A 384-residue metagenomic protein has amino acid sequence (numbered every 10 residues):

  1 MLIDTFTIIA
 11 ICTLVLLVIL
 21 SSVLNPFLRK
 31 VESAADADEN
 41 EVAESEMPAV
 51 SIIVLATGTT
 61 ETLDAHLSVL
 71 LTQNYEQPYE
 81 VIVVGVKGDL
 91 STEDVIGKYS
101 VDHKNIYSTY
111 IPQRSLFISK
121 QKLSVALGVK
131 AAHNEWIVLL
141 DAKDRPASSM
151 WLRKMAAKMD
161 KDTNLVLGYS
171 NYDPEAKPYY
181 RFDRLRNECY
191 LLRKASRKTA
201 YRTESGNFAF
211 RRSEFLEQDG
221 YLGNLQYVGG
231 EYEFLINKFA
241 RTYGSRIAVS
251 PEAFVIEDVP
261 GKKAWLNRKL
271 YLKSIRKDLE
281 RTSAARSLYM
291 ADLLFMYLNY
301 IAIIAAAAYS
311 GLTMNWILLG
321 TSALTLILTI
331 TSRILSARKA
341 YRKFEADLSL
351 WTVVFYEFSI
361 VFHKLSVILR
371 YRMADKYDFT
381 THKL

Functional and structural regions predicted by a protein language model:
M1-A43, A337: N-terminal membrane-anchoring/stem segments of glycan-assembly enzymes
P48-S51, E80: Cell-envelope/extracellular polymer assembly enzymes that use nucleotide-activated donors
S68-R114: Acidic donor-binding segment of Leloir-type glycosyltransferases
Y110, S115-K120, S124, M155-L222 (+3 more regions): Long helical/loop segments within the catalytic core of UDP-sugar-dependent glycosyltransferases, especially the large
I137: Short aromatic/hydrophobic "clamp" motif used to bind/position activated sugar donors
D141-A157: Acidic donor-binding/catalytic loop of UDP-sugar-dependent glycosyltransferases, especially processive GT2
M159, L165-L167, N171-N187, L216 (+1 more regions): Catalytic donor/gating beta->alpha subdomain of glycosyltransferases that bind UDP-sugars
L294-Y377: Membrane-embedded multi-pass helical conduit in multi-pass membrane proteins, especially envelope-biosynthetic
